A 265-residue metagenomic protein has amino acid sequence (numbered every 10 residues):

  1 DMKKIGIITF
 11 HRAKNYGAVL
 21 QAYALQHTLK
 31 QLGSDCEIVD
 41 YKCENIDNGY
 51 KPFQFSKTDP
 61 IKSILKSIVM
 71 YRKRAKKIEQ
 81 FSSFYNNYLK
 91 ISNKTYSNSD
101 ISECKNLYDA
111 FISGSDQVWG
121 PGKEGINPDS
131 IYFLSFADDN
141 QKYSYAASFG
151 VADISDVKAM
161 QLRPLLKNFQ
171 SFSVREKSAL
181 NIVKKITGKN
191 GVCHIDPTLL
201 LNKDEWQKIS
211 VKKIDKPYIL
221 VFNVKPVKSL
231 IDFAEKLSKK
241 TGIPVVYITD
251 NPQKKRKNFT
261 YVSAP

Functional and structural regions predicted by a protein language model:
K4, I214-I219, I243-P244: Charged active-site motifs of nucleotide-sugar-dependent glycosyltransferases
T9, A13-Y16, L20-P164: Aromatic- and Gly/Pro-rich donor/ligand-binding loops that form nucleotide- or phosphate-bearing donor binding pockets
G17-A24, A179, S229, F233: Conserved alpha-helical elements of sugar-nucleotide-dependent glycosyltransferases
S34, G188, G242: Short phosphate-binding/catalytic loops that engage adenosine nucleotides
I38-D40, S144-A146, Q170-K177, V245-T249: Short internal beta-strands
K94-C104, Y108, W119-I126, A146-V224: A nucleotide-sugar donor-handling region in carbohydrate enzymes
Y143-G150, V183, N223-K225, S229-A264: Catalytic donor nucleotide-activated moiety binding site of glycosyltransferases and closely related
